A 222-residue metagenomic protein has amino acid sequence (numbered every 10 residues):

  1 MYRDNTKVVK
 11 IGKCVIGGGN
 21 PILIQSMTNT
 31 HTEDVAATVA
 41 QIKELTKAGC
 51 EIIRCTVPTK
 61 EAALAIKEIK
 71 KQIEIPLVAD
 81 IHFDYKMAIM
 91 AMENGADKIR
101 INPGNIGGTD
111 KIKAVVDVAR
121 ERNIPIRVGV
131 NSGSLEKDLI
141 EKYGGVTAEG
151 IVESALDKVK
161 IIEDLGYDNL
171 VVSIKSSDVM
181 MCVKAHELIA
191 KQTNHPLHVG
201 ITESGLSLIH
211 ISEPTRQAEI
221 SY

Functional and structural regions predicted by a protein language model:
M1-N5: Long, charged amphipathic helices and adjacent flexible linkers at domain junctions
T6, K10-I11, I16-C55, K60 (+5 more regions): Alpha/beta enzyme core
V78-A79, S221: S1/OB-fold single-stranded RNA-binding interface
H198-E203: Interdomain boundary/hinge elements
S204-L208: Conserved thiamine diphosphate
I209-Y222: Single conserved hydrophobic/aromatic residue that forms the stacking wall/gate of nucleotide- or nucleobase-binding
